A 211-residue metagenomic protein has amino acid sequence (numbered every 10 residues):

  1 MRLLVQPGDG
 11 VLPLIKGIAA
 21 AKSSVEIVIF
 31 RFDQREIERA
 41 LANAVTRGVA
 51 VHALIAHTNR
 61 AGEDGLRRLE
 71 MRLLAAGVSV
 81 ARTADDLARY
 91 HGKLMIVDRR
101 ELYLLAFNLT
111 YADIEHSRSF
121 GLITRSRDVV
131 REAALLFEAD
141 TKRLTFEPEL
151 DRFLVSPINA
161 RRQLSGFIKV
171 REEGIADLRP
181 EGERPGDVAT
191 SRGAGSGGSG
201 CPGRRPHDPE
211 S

Functional and structural regions predicted by a protein language model:
M1-K22, V28-E173, E183-S211: HKD-type phospholipase D/PLD-like phosphodiesterase module
R179-P180: Domain-level detector for secreted/extracellular nuclease and nuclease-toxin modules, and for the ENPP-like C-terminal
